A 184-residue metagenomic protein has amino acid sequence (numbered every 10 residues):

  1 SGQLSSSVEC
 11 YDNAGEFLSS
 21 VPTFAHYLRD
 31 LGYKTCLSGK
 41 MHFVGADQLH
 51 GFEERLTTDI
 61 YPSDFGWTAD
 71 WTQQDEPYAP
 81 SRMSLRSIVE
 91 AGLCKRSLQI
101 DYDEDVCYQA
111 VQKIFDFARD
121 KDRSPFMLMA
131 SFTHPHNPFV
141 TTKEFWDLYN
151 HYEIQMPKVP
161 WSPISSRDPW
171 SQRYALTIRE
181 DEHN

Functional and structural regions predicted by a protein language model:
S1-N184: Formylglycine-dependent sulfatase
